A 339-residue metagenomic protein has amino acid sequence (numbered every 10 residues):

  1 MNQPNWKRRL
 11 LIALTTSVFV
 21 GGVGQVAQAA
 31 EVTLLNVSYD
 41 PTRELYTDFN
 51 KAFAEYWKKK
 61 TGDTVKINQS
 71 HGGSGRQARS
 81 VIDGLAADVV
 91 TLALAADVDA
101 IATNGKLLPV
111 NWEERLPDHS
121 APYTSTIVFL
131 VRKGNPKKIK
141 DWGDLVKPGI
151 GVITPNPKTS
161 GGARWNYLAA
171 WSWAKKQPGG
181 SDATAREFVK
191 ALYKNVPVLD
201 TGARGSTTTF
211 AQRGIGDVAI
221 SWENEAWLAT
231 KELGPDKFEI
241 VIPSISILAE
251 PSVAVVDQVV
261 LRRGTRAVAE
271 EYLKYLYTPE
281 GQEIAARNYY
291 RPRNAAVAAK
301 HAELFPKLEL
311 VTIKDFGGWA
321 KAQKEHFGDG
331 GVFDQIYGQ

Functional and structural regions predicted by a protein language model:
L11-G22: Bacterial N-terminal signal peptides
V23-A29: Sec/Tat signal peptide C-region and signal peptidase I cleavage site
A29-S160, A302, Y337: N-terminal segment of the mature folded domain
V37-Y39, V131-K133, G151-P178, L192-V196 (+1 more regions): Short beta-strand->loop
T126-N135, E250-A267, I284-N288: A bilobed periplasmic-binding-protein/Venus flytrap-type ligand-binding module shared by bacterial periplasmic
G134-K140, T159, S172-G180, V259-R266: Short helix-loop capping/hinge motifs at secondary-structure junctions, enriched in acidic/polar residues
Q177-S244: Ligand-binding pocket segment of bilobal, Venus flytrap-like solute-binding proteins
V260-Q339: Extracellular/periplasmic juxtamembrane helices and adjacent flexible linkers that interface with membrane partners
